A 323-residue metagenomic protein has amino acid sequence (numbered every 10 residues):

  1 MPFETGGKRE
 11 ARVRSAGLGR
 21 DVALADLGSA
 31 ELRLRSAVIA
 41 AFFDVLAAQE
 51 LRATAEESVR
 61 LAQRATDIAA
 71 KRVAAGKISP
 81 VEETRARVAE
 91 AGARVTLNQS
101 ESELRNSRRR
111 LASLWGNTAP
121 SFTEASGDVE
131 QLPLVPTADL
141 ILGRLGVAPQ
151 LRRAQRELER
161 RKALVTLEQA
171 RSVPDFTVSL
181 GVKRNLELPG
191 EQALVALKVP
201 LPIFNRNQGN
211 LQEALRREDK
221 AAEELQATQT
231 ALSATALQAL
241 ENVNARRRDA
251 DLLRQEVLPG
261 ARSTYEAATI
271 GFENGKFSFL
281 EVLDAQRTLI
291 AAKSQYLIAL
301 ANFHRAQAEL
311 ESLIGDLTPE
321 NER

Functional and structural regions predicted by a protein language model:
M1-T5, L24-D26, S36, R108 (+8 more regions): A small-residue-enriched
R9, A30-G143, A239-N242, R246: Periplasmic alpha-helical coiled-coil/stalk elements that build and connect Gram-negative outer-membrane
R12, E82, Q150, N210 (+1 more regions): DHp/HisKA histidine-phosphotransfer helix
S15, V22, I78, E82-G92 (+4 more regions): Amphipathic alpha-helical coiled-coil scaffold segments and their short linker/junction regions
R20, E90-A93, L97, E218 (+2 more regions): Coiled-coil helix of the DHp
A30, L34-A55, R64-T66, K71 (+4 more regions): Amphipathic alpha-helical coiled-coil segments
K77, A196, K276: Conserved functional loop/turn residues at catalytic and ligand-binding sites
